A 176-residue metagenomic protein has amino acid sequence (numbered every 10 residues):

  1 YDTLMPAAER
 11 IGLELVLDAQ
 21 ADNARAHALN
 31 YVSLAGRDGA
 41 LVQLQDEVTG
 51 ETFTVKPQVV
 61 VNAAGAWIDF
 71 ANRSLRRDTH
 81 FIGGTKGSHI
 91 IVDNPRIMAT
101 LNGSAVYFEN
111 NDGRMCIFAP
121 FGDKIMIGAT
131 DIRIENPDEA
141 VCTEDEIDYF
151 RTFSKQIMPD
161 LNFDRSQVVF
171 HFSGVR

Functional and structural regions predicted by a protein language model:
Y1-L4, T130-I132: Short strand-loop junctions, especially beta-strand C-caps/beta-turns that link beta-sheets to coils or alpha-helices
D2-V59, R151: Helical element adjacent to the flavin cofactor pocket in flavoenzyme catalytic cores
T54, N62-R176: Active-site substrate-recognition segment that forms the wall of the catalytic cavity or substrate channel
